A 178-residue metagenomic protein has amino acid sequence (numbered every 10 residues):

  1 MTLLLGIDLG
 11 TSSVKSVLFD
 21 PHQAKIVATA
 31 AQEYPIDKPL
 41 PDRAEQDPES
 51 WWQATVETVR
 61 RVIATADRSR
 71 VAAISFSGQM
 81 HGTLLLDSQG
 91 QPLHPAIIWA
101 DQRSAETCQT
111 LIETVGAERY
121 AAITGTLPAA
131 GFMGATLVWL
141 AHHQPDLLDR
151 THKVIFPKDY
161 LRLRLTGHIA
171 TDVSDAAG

Functional and structural regions predicted by a protein language model:
M1-H94, A122, R150: N-terminal glycine/serine-rich phosphate-binding loop of ATP-dependent small-molecule kinases, especially carbohydrate
L9-T11, Y120-G178: Gly/Ser/Thr-rich active-site cleft segment
H22, V59, I63-A66, I112-V115 (+3 more regions): Structural signal for hydrophobic packing residues in well-ordered secondary-structure cores of soluble enzyme domains
D101: Carbohydrate-associated surface elements
T107: Active-site metal-coordination/substrate-binding segment of hydrolases, especially metallo-dependent peptidases
